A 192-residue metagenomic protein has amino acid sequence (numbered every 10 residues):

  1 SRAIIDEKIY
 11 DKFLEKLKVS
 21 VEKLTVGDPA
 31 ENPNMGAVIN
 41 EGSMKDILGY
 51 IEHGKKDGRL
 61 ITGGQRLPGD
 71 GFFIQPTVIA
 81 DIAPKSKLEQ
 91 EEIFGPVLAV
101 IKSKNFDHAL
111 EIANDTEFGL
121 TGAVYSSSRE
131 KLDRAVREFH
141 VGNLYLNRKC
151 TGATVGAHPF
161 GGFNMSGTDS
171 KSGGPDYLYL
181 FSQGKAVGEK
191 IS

Functional and structural regions predicted by a protein language model:
S1-A83, L146, I191-S192: ALDH superfamily catalytic-core signature
T25, I51, R66-L67, F73-S192: Conserved C-terminal structural/oligomerization subdomain of aldehyde/semialdehyde dehydrogenase
